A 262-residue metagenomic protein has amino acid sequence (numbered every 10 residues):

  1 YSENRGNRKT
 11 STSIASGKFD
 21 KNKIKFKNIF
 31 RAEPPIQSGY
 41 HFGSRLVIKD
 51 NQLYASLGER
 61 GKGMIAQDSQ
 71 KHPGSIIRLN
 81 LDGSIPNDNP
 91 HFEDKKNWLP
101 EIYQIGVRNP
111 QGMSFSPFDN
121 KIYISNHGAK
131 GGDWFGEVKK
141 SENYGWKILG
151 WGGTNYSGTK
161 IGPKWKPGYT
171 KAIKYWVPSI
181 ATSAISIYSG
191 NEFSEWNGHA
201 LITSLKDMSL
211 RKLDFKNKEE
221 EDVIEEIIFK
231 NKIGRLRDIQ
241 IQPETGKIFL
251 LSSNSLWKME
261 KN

Functional and structural regions predicted by a protein language model:
Y1-G63, G112-G128, P178-K218, I241-K261: Acidic, Gly/Ser/Thr-rich repeat motifs that build Ca2+-stabilized beta-propeller blades
K23-I29, L53, P100, N143 (+1 more regions): Predominantly a core beta-strand signature of beta-propeller blades across repeat-based propeller domains
I29-P34, H91, I228-N231: Short loop/turn motifs that cap or connect beta-strands within the blades of beta-propeller-type repeat domains
E59-V223, G234: Beta-propeller domain segments
L236-D238: Repeated scaffold domains used in trafficking and secretory/extracellular systems, primarily beta-propellers
